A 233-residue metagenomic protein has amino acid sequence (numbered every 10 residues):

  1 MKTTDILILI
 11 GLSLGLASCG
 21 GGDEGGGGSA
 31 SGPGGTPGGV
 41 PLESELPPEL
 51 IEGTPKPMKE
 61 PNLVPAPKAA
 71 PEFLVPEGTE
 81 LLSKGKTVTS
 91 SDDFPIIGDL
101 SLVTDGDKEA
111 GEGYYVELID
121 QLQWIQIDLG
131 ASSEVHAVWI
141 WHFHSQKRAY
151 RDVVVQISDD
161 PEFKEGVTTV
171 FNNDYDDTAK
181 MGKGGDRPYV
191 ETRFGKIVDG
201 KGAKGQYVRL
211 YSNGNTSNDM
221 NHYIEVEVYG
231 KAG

Functional and structural regions predicted by a protein language model:
K2-L9: Sec-dependent signal peptide recognition, specifically the positively charged N-region followed immediately by
A17-S18: C-terminal motif of bacterial Sec signal peptides marking the signal peptidase cleavage site
G21-S31: Ser/Thr/Gly/Pro-rich low-complexity, disordered linker/stalk segments of secreted and cell-surface proteins
A30-T79: N-terminal pre-domain segments of enzymes
G32-G53, E117-Q123, S145-G233: Trp- and acidic/polar-enriched beta-sheet ligand-binding modules for extracellular glycan and matrix recognition
P71-D107: Predominantly extracellular/luminal regions of secreted and cell-surface proteins, especially disulfide-bonded
V88, E134-S145, L210: A short beta-strand element within beta-rich, extracytoplasmic domains of secreted/secretory-pathway proteins
L129-A131, S158: A short glycine/threonine-centered beta-strand motif
